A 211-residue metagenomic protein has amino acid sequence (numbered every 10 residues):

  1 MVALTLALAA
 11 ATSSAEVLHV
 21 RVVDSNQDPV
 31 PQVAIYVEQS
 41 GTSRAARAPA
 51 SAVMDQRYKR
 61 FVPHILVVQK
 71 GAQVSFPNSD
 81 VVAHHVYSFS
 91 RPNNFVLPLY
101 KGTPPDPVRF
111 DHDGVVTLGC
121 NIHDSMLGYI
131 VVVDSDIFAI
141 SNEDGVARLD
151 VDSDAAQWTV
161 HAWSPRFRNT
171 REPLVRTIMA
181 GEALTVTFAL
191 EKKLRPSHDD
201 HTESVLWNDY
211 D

Functional and structural regions predicted by a protein language model:
T12-S25, L194-D199: A short, Gly/Thr-enriched small/hydrophobic beta-strand-prone motif that recurs across taxa
L18-D24, I35, F76, G145-A147: A short, amphipathic beta-strand motif
N26-R44, V81, D124-M126, D154-A156: Short, ordered, surface-exposed loop/turn motifs in non-cytosolic proteins
I35, Q73-N78, L118, A155-R166: A short, solvent-exposed beta-strand micro-motif common in secreted/extracellular proteins
A46-R60, V67, L99, F138-D144: Short, acidic Ser/Thr/Gly-rich low-complexity loop/linker segments typical of extracellular and cell-surface proteins
F61, V81-V96, H123-M126, A162-P173: A short, solvent-exposed loop/turn motif at the edges and junctions of modular extracellular/periplasmic domains
F95, P105-P107, D144-V151: Short, surface-exposed beta-strand/beta-hairpin micro-motifs centered on an aromatic residue
K101, V133-S141, R166-T185: Structured interaction patches on ligand/partner-binding surfaces of diverse proteins
